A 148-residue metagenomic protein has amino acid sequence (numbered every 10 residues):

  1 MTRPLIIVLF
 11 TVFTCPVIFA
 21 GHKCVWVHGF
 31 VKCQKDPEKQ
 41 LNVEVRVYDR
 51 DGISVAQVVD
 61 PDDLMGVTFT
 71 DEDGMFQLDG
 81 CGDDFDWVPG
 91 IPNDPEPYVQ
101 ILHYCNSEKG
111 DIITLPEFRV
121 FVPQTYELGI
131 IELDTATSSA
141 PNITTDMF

Functional and structural regions predicted by a protein language model:
R3-A20: Cleavable N-terminal signal peptides of Sec/SRP-targeted secreted and luminal proteins
P4, S54, S107, S138-S139: Generic serine detector
C15-Y126: Beta-strand-dominated extracellular/periplasmic modules and repeats in secreted or surface-exposed proteins
I112-F148: Extracellular beta-sheet/turn segments enriched in Thr/Pro/Gly and aliphatic residues
